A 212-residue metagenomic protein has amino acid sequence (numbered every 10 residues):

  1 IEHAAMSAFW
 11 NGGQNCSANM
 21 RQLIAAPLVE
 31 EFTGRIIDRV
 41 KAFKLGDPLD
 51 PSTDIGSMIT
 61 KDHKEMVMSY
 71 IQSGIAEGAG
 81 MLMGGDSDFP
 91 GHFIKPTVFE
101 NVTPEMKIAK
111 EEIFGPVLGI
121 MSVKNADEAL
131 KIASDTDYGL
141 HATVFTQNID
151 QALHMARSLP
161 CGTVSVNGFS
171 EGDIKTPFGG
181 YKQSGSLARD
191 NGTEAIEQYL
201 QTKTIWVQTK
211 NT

Functional and structural regions predicted by a protein language model:
I1-T103, I132, V166, N211: ALDH superfamily catalytic-core signature
K44-L45, I71, D86, F93-T212: Conserved C-terminal structural/oligomerization subdomain of aldehyde/semialdehyde dehydrogenase
